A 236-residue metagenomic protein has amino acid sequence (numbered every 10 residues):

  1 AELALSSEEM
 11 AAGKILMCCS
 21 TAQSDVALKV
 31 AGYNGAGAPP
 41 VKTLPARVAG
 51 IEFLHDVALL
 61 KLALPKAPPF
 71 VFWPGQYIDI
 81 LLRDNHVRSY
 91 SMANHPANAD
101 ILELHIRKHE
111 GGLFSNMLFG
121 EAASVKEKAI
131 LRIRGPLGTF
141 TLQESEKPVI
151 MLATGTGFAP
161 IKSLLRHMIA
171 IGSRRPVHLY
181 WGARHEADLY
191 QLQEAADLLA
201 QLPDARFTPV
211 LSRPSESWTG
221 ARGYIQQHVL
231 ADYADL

Functional and structural regions predicted by a protein language model:
A1-L28, R175-L236: Reductase modules of NAD(P)H-dependent flavoproteins
A1-L59, V125, L131, P136 (+4 more regions): Signature of N-terminal electron-transfer/Fe-S-associated modules in redox systems
S24, L44, R88, D100 (+2 more regions): Residue-level signal for beta-strand positions within conserved beta-sheet cores that form or flank
P45-M151, S163-H167, H185, S212-R213: FAD-binding FR-type
T141-Q143, I169-I171, D197-Q201: Short, conserved, surface-exposed binding loops centered on an aromatic residue
T156-I161: Hydrophobic/small residue at the entry helix of a nucleotide-binding pocket
K162-S163, R222: A general structural motif
S163-A170, D197, L230-A231: Short, well-ordered alpha-helices that flank and scaffold nucleotide-derived cofactor binding pockets
